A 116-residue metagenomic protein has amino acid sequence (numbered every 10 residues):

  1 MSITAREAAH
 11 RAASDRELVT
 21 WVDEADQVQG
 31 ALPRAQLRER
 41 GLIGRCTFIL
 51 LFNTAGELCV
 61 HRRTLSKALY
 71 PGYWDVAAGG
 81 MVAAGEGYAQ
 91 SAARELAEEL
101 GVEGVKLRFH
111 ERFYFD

Functional and structural regions predicted by a protein language model:
I3-F48, T54: Acidic, metal-coordinating catalytic segment for phosphate/diphosphate chemistry, firing primarily on the Nudix
L18, V28, R38-E39, S66 (+3 more regions): Glycine-rich, flexible loop/turn motifs
R45, L65, G87, A97-D116: Active-site segment of metal-dependent pyrophosphate-handling enzymes, primarily the Nudix hydrolase catalytic core
C46-G80: A glycine-rich, hydrophobic loop/mini-helix early in the fold
